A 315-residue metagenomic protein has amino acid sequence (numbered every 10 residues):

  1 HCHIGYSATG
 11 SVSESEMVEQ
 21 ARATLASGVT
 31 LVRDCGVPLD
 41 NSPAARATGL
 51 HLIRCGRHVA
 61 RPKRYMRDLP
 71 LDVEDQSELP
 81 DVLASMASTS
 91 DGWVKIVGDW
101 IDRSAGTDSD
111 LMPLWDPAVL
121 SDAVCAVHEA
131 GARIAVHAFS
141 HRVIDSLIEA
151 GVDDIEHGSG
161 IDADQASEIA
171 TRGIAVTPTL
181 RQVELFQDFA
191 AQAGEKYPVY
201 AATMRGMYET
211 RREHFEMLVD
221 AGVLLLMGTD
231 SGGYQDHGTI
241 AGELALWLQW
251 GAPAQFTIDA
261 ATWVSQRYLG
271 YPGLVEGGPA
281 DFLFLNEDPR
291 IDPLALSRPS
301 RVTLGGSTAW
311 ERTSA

Functional and structural regions predicted by a protein language model:
H1-A47, K63-D68, A150: Metal-associated gating/positioning segment near the N- to mid-region
M17, L79, D116, L120 (+2 more regions): Aromatic/hydrophobic pocket-lining residues that form the small-molecule binding cavity in soluble enzyme cores
R22-A26, A87-S90, I148, A170 (+2 more regions): Non-catalytic positions within long, well-ordered alpha-helices that form the structural scaffold/packing of enzyme
G36-S146, D154: Histidine/acidic-residue-rich, glycine-tolerant segments that coordinate divalent metal ions
G106-E213, A221, L226, S231-Y234 (+1 more regions): Active-site core of metal-dependent hydrolases
E129, Y208-D288: His/Asp/Glu-enriched, well-ordered alpha-helical/loop segment that forms or immediately abuts the divalent-metal
